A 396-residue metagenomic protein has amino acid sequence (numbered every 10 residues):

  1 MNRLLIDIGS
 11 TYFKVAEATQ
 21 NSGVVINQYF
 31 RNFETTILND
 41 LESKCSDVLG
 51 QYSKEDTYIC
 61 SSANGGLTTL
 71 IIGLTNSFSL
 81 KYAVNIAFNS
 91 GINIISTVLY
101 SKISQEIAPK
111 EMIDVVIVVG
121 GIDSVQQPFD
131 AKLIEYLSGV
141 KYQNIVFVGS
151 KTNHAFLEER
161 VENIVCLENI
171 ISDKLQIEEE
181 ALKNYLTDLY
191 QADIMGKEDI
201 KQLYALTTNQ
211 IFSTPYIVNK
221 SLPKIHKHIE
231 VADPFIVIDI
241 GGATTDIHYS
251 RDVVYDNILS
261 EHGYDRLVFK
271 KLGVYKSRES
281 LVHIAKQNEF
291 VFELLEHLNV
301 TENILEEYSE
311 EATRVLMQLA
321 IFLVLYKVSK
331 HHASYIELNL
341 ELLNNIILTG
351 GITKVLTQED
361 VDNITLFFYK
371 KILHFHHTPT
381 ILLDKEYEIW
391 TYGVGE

Functional and structural regions predicted by a protein language model:
M1-L5, N21-S22, N32-T35, S43-P234 (+3 more regions): Nucleotide/phosphate-binding catalytic cleft detector across ATP-hydrolyzing and phosphate-transferring enzymes
I6-T11, D239-A243: Asp-based phosphoryl-transfer active-site loop
S10-L41, F78-K81, N89-N93, I258-S280: Short glycine-rich, Thr/Ser-proximal phosphate-binding strand/loop in the N-terminal lobe of ATP-dependent enzymes
E17-T19, G73, Y249-R251: Residue-level signal for short segments within beta-strands and strand-turn junctions of well-structured beta-sheet
D233-V291, Q358-I381: Glycine-rich phosphate-binding loop of actin/hexokinase-like ATP-binding domains
T245, D252, S277, Y326-A333 (+1 more regions): Hydrophobic alpha-helix feature that most strongly marks membrane-spanning transmembrane helices and their immediate
V282-A333: A glycine- and small/hydrophobic-rich beta-loop-beta segment that serves as a flexible "lid/hinge" or phosphate-binding
